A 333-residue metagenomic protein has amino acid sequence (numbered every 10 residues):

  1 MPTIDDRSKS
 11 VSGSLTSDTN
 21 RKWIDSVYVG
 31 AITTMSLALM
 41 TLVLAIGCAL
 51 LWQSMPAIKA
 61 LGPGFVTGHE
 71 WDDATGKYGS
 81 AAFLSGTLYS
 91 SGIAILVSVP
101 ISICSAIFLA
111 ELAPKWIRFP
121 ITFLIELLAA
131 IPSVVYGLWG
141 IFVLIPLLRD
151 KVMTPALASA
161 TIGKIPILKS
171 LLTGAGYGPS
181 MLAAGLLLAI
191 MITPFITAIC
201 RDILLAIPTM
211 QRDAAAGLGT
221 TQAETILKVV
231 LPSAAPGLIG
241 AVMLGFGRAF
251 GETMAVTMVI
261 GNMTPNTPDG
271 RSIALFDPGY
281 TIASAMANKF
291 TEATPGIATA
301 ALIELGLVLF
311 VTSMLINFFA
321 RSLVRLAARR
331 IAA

Functional and structural regions predicted by a protein language model:
M1-S36, A320-A333: Transmembrane alpha-helical segments of polytopic membrane transport and secretion proteins
G13-A31, L50-A94, P114-K115, G174 (+1 more regions): Periplasmic/extracellular loop-to-transmembrane helix junction in inner-membrane transport proteins
K59-Y78, L138-I190, I260-G261, G270-F276: Membrane-interfacial helix termini and adjacent extracytoplasmic/periplasmic loops of multi-pass transporters
A81-F108, V242, L309: Transmembrane alpha-helix signature in integral membrane proteins
A94-I125, A320-R329: Transmembrane-helix boundary motif in ABC transporter permease subunits
F123, L127, I131, V135 (+4 more regions): Transmembrane alpha-helices
L171-T173, V256-F310: Interhelical loop and adjacent transmembrane-helix boundary motif in polytopic membrane transport permeases
R201-L205, T209, N288-A333: C-terminal transmembrane helix and the adjacent membrane-cytosol boundary/short C-terminal tail of inner/organellar
